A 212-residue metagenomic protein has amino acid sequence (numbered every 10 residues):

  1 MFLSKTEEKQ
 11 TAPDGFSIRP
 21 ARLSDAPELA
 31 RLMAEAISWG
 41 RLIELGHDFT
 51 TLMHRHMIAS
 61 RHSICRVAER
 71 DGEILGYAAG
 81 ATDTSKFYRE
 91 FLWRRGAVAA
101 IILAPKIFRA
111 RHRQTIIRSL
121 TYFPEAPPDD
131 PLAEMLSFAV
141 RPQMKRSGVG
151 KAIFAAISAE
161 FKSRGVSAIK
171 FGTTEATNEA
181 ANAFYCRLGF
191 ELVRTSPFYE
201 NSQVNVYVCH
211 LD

Functional and structural regions predicted by a protein language model:
K5-D48, C65, E73-L75, A79-R95: Short amphipathic alpha-helix that is part of the acyltransferase structural core
D48-H56: Short, basic/aromatic recognition patches
A68, R146-F154: Glycine-rich acyl-CoA binding loop
K86-A133: Conserved acyl-donor/pantetheine-binding loop and adjacent beta-alpha core of acyl/acetyltransferases and related
T121-F123, K151-A155, A176-R194, Y199: Conserved active-site alpha-helix within GNAT-family acetyltransferase domains
P131-A133, F161-T173: Conserved GNAT acetyl-CoA-binding A-motif
L136-K145, K170-A181, F198-S202: Conserved beta-strand-loop-alpha-helix junction that forms the acyl-donor binding cleft
